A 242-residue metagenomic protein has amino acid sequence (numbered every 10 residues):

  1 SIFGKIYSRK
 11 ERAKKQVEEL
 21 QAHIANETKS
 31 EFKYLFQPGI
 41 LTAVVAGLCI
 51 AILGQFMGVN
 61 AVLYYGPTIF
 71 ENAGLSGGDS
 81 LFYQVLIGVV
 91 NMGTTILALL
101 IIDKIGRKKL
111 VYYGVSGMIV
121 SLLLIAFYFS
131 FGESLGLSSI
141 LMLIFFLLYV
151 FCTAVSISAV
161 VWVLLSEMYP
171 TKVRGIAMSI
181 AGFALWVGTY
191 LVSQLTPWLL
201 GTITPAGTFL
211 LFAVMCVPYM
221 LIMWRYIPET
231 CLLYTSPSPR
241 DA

Functional and structural regions predicted by a protein language model:
S1: Short amphipathic alpha-helices within nucleic acid-binding modules
G4-Y65, N72: Flexible cytoplasmic loops linking transmembrane helices in multi-pass membrane transporters
G39-I40, S76-G77, S138-S139, T204: Membrane-helix interface segments
A61-T68, Q194, W198: Transmembrane-helix terminus/interface motifs of multi-pass secondary transporters
P67, E71, L165-S166: Helix-terminus/helix-capping segments at the ends of transmembrane helices and short amphipathic helices
E71-D79: Short extramembrane helix-to-coil loop segments that connect adjacent transmembrane helices in Major
Q84-L233: C-terminal transmembrane bundle
Y234-A242: Single conserved hydrophobic/aromatic residue that forms the stacking wall/gate of nucleotide- or nucleobase-binding
